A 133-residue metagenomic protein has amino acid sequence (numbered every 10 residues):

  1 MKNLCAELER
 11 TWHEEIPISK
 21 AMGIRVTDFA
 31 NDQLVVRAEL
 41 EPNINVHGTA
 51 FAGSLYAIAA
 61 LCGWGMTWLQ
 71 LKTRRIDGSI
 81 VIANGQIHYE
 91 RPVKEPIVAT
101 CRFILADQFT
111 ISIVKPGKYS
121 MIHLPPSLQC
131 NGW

Functional and structural regions predicted by a protein language model:
M1-R37, P42: Non-catalytic linker/capping segments at the edges of enzyme domains
I18, A30, S79-V81, E95 (+1 more regions): Residue-level preference for beta-strand/loop junctions
V26, I82-N84, L124: Hydrophobic residues on conserved beta-strands that form the core of alpha/beta folds
V35-R37, Q86, V98-R102, L124-S127: Beta-strand secondary-structure signal
P42-G53: Glycine-rich phosphate/pyrophosphate-binding beta-alpha loops
G53-R74: Active-site helix/loop of acyl-thioester processing domains in fatty-acid/polyketide metabolism, spanning hotdog-fold
W68-A106: Hydrophobic beta-strand-centered segment that forms part of the acyl-chain substrate-binding groove
V93-K94, I104-W133: HotDog/MaoC-like acyl-thioester-processing domains
